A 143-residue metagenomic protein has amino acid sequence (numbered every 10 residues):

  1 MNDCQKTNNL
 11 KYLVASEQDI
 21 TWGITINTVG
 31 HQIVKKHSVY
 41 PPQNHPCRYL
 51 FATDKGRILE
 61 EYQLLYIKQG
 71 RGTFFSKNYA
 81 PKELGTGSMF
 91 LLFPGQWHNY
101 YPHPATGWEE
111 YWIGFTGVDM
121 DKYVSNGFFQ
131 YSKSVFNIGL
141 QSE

Functional and structural regions predicted by a protein language model:
M1-K82, P104: Generic protein-terminus/edge-of-domain signal
T28, N99, S134-V135: Conserved beta-strand positions that form and line the central face of beta-propeller blades
K36, Q69-R71, M89, G95-W97 (+1 more regions): Short, charged/polar surface micro-motifs in flexible loops or helix N-caps
Q63-Y66, T116, E143: Amphipathic, well-ordered alpha-helical segments in soluble domains
L64, M89-L91, W112: Conserved hydrophobic/aromatic beta-strand scaffold that supports enzyme active sites
N78-F93: Short acidic-glycine-tyrosine-enriched beta hairpin
P81, G95-D119: Ligand-binding loop in jelly-roll beta-barrel domains
K122-E143: Amphipathic alpha-helical segments enriched in hydrophobic/aromatic residues interleaved with Lys/Arg
